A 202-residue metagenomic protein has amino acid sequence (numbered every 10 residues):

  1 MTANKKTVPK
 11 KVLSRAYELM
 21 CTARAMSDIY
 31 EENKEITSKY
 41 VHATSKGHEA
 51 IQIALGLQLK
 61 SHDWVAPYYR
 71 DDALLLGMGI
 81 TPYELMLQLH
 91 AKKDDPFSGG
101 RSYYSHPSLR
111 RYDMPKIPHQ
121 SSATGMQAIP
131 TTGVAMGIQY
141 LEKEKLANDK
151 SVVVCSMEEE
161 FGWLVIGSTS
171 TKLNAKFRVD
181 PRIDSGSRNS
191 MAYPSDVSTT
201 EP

Functional and structural regions predicted by a protein language model:
M1, V165-S170, S198-T199: Intrinsically disordered/low-complexity terminal segments and short unstructured peptides
M1-V41, S61: Cofactor-/ligand-binding subdomain signature composed of acidic, glycine-rich, tryptophan-containing flexible loops
A3-K5, K10, D149, T171-A175 (+1 more regions): Generic cytosolic/nucleocytoplasmic N-terminal low-complexity/intrinsically disordered segments
D28-D184: Cofactor-binding active-site loop characterized by glycine-rich and histidine/acidic residues
A175, V179-P202: Thiamine diphosphate
